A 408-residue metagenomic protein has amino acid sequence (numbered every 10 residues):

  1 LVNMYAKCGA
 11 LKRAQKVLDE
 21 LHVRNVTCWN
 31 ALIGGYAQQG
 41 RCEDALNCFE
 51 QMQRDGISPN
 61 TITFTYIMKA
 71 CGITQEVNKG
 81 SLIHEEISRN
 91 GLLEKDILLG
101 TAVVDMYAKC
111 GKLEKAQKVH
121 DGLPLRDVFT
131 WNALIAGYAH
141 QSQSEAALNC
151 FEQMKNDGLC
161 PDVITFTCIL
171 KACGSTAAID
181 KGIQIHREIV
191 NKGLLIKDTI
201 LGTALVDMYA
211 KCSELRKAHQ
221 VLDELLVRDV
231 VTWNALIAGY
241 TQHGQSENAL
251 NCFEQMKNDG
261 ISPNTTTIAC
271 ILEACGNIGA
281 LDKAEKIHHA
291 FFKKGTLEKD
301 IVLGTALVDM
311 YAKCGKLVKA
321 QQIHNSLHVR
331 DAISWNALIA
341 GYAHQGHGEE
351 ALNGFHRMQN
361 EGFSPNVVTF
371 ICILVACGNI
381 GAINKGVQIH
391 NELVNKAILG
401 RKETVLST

Functional and structural regions predicted by a protein language model:
N3, A14, N25, W29-N30 (+34 more regions): Pentatricopeptide repeat
G9-K12, L18-V23, A31-F49, P124 (+4 more regions): A detector of tandem-repeat and repeat-rich interaction/domain scaffolds
